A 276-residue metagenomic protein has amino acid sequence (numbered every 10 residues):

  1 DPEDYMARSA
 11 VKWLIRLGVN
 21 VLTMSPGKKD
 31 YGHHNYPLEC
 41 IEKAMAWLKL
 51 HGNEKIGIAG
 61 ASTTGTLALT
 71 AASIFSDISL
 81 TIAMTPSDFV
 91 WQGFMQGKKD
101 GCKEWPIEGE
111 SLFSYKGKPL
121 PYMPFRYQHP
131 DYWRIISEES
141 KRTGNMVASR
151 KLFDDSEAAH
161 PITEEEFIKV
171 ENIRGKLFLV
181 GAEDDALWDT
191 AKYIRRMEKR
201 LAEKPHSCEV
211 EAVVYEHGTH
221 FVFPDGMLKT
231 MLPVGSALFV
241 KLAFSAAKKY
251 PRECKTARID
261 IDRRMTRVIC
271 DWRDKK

Functional and structural regions predicted by a protein language model:
Y5-M24: Short amphipathic alpha-helix adjacent to the substrate-entry channel of hydrolases
M24-G57: Catalytic nucleophile-loop/oxyanion-hole region of alpha/beta-hydrolase and closely related hydrolase-like folds
G65-S76, T81: Short glycine-enriched nucleophile-adjacent loop and the immediately C-terminal alpha-helix near the catalytic center
I82-V170: Accessory cap/linker subdomain of secreted extracellular hydrolases
I173, L179-G181, D185: Short beta-strand/loop motif that positions the catalytic acidic residue of the alpha/beta-hydrolase fold
G175, D189-E203, M227-L228: Short alpha-helix in the alpha/beta-hydrolase fold that links the catalytic acid
D184-W188, T219-V222: Acidic catalytic loop of the alpha/beta-hydrolase fold
R195, H206-K276: C-terminal catalytic histidine-bearing segment of alpha/beta-hydrolase fold enzymes
